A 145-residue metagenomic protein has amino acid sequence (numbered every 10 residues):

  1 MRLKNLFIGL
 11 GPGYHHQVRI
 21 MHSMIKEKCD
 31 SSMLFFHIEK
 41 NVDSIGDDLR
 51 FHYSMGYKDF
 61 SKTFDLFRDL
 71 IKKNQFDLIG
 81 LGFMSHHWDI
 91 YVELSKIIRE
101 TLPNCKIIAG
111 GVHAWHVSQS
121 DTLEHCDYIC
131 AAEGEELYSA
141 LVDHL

Functional and structural regions predicted by a protein language model:
M1-L6: Extreme N-terminal starter segment of soluble prokaryotic enzymes
F7, H15, S23-M24: General detector of N-terminal leader/presequence modules that precede the first folded domain
L10-V18, F83-W88: A short, glycine/small-residue-rich beta-strand->loop->alpha-helix junction that serves as a flexible
G11, S31-L49: A short beta-strand-loop structural module common to alpha/beta enzyme folds
Q17-I20, G46-Y53: N-terminal pre-core extensions flanking Radical SAM catalytic domains
M21-D30: A short, Lys/Arg-enriched amphipathic alpha-helix followed by its capping loop at the start of a domain
F36-I38, V42, G56-L145: Glycine-rich beta-alpha loop elements in corrinoid/cobalamin-binding modules across cobalamin-dependent enzymes
